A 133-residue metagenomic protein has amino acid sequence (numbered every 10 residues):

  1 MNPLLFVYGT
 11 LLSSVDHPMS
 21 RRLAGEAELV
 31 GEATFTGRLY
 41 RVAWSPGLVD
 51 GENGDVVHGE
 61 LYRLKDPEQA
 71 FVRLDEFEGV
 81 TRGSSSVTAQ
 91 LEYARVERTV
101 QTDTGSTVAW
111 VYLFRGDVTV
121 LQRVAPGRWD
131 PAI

Functional and structural regions predicted by a protein language model:
M1-I133: Glycine-aromatic micro-motifs
